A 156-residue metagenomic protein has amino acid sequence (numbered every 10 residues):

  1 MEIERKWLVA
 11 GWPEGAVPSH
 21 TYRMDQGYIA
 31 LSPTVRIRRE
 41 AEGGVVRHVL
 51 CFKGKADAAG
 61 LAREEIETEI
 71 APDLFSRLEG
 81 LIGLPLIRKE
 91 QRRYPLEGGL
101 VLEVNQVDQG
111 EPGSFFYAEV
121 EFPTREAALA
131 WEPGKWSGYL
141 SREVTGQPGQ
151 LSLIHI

Functional and structural regions predicted by a protein language model:
M1-I154: Phosphate-end processing signature that detects enzymes handling 5′-triphosphorylated RNA and polyphosphate
